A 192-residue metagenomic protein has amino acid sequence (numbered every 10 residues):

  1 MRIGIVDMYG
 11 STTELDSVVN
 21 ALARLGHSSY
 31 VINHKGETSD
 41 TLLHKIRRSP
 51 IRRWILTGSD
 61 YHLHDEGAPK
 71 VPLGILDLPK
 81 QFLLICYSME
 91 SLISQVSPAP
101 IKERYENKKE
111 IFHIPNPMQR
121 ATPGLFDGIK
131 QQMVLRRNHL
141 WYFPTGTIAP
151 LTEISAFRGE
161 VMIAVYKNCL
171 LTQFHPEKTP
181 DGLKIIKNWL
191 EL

Functional and structural regions predicted by a protein language model:
R2-T12, A21, L43, P50 (+2 more regions): Amide-donor transfer/coupling interface in amidating biosynthetic enzymes
A23-L84, M89-E90, V96: Flexible gly/pro-rich beta->alpha loop and the following alpha-helix that scaffold active-site loops
K35-G36, D60, M89, Y105-K109 (+2 more regions): Short, acidic/turn-prone active-site loops that include or flank metal/cofactor- and phosphate-binding residues
L73-I75, K102, E191: Residue-level signature of transmembrane alpha-helix interfaces in integral membrane proteins
I85, E103-R104: Generic beta-sheet signal
S97-I101: Conserved active-site segments centered on acidic
